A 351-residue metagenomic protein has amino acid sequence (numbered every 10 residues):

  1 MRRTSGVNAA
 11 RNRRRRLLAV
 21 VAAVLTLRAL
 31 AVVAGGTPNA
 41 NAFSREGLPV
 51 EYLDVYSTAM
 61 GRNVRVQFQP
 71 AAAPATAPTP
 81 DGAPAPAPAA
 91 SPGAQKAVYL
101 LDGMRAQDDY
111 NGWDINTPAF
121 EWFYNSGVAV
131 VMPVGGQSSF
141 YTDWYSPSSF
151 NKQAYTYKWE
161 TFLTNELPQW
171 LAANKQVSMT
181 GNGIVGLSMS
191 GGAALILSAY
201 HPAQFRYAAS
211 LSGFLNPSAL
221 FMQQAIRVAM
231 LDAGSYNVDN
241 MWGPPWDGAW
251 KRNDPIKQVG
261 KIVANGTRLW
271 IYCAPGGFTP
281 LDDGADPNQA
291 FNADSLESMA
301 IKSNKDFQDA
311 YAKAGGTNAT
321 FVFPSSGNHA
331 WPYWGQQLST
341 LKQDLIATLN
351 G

Functional and structural regions predicted by a protein language model:
M1-R13: N-terminal secretory signal peptides that target proteins for export/translocation
R2-R3, L17-G351: Non-catalytic cap/lid and distal C-terminal segments of serine-dependent acyl enzymes
